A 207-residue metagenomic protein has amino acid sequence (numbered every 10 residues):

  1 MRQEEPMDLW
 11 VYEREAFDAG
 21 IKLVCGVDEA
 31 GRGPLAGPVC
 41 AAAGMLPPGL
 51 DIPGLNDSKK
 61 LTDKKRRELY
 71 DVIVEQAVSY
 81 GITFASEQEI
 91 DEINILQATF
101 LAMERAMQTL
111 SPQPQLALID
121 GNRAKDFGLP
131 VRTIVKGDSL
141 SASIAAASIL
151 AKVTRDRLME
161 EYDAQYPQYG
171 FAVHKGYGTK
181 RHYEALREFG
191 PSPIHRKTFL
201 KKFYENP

Functional and structural regions predicted by a protein language model:
M1-P207: RNase H-like, Mg2+-dependent phosphodiesterase core, and more generally RNA phosphate-backbone-engaging helix-loop
